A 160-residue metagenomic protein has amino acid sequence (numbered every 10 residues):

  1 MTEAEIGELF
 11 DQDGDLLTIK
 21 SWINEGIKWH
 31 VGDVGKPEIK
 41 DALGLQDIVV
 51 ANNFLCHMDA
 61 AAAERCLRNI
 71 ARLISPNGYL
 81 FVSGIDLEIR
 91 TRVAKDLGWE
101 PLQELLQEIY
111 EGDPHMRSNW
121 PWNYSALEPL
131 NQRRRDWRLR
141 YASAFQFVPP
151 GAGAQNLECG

Functional and structural regions predicted by a protein language model:
M1-L16, R92-A142: Conserved Class I S-adenosyl-L-methionine
M1-L43, V50, F54: Extended basic-aromatic, gly/pro-enriched interface segments that bind polyanionic ligands
G35, C56, I85-R90: Short "lid" loop at the C-terminus of a central beta-strand within the Rossmann-like core of SAM-dependent
D41-F54, A63-L67, C159-G160: C-terminal/domain-terminus segments
E64-P76: A short glycine-rich, Lys/Arg-flanked "PGG" loop and its adjoining helix->strand segment in the class I
P76-I85: Conserved beta-strand signature within the Rossmann-like core of class I S-adenosyl-L-methionine
W137-Y141, V148-G160: Flexible, glycine-/basic-rich loop-and-beta segments that form/coincide with the SAM-dependent methyltransferase
